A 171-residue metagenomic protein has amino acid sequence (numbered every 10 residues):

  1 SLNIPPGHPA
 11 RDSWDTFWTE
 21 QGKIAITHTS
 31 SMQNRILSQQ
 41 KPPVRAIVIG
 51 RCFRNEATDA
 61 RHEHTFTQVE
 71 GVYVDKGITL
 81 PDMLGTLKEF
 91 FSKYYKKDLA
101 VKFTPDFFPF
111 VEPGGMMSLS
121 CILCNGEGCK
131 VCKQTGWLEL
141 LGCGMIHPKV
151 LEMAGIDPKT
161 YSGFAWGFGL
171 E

Functional and structural regions predicted by a protein language model:
S1-E171: TRNA-recognition modules of translation machinery and tRNA-sensing kinases, especially anticodon-binding
